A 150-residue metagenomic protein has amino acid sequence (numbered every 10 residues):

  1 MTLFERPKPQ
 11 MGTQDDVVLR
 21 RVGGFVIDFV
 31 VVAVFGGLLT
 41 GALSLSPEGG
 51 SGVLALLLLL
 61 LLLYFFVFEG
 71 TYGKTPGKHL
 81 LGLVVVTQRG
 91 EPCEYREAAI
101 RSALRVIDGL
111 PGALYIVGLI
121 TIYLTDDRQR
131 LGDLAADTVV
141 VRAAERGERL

Functional and structural regions predicted by a protein language model:
M1-L150: Membrane-interfacial and juxtamembrane segments of integral membrane proteins
